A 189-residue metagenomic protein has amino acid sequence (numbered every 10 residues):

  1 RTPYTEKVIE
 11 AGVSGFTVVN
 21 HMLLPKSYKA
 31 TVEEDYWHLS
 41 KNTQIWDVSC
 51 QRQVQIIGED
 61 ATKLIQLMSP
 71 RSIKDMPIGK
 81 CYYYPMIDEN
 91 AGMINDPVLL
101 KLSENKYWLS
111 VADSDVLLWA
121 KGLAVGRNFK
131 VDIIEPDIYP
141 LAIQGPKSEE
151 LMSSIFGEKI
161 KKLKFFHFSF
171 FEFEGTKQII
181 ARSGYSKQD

Functional and structural regions predicted by a protein language model:
R1-I87, G92: Acidic, proline/glycine-enriched N-terminal capping motif
N95-D189: Acidic, low-complexity central loop/insert segments
